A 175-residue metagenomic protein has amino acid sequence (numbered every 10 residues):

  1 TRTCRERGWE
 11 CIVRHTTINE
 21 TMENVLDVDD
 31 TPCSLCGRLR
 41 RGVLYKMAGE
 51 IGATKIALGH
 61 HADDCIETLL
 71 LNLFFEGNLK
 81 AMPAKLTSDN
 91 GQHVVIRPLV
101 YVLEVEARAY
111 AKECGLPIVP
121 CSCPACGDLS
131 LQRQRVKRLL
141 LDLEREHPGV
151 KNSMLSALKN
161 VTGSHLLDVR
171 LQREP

Functional and structural regions predicted by a protein language model:
T1-L71, F75, V105-E113: ATP-dependent adenylation/nucleotidyltransferase module used to activate substrates
R2-R7, R14, R38-R41, K80 (+5 more regions): Arginine residue identity/basic-tract feature
I12-L26, E50-G59, Q92-L103, C121 (+1 more regions): Hydrophobic transmembrane alpha-helix bundles
I18, I56, D63-R135, L139-D142: Catalytic subdomain that performs nucleotidyl-dependent activation
C36-M47, K85-N90, L140-L158: Short, basic, helix/turn surface patches
L116-P175: The feature marks non-catalytic terminal segments
